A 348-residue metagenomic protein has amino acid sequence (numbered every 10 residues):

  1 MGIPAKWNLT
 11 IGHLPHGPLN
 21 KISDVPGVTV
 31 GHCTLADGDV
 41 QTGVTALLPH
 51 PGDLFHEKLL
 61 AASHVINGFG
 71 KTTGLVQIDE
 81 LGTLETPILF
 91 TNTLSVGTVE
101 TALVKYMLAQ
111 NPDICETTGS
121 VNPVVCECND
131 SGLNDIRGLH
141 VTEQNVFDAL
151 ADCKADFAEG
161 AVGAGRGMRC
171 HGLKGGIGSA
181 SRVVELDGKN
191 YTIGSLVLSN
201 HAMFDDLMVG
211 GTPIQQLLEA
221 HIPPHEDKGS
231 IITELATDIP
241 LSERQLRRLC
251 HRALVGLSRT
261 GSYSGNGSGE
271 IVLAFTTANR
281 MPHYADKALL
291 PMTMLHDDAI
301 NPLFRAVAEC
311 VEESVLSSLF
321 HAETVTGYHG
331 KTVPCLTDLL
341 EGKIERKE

Functional and structural regions predicted by a protein language model:
M1-E348: Alpha/propeptide regions of enzymes that mature by internal proteolysis
